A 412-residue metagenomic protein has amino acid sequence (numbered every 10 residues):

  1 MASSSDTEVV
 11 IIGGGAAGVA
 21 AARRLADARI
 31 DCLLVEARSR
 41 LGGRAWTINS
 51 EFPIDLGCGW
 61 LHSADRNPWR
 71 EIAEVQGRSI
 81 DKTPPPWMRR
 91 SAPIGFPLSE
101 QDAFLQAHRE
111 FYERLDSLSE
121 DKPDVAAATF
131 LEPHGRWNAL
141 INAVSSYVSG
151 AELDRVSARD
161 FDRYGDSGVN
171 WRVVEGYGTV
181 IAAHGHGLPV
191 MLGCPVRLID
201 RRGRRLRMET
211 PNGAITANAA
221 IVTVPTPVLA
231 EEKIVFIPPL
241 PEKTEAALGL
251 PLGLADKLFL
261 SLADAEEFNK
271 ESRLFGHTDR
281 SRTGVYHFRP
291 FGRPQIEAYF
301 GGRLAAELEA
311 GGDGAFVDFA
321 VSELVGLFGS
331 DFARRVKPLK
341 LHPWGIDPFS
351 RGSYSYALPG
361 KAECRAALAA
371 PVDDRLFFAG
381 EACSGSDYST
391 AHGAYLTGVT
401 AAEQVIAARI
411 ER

Functional and structural regions predicted by a protein language model:
M1-R412: FAD-dinucleotide binding site
